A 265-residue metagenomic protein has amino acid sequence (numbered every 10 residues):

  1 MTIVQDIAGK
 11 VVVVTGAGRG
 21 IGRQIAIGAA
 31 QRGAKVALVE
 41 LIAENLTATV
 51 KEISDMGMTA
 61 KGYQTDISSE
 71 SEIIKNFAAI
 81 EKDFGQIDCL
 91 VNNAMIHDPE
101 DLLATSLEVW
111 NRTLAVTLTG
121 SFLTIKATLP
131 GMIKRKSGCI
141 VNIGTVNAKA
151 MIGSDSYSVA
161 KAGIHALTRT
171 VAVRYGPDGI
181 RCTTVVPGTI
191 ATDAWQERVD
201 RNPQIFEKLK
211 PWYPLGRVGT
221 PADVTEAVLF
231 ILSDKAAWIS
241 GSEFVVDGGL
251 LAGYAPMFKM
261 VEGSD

Functional and structural regions predicted by a protein language model:
T2-V4, L229, S240-D265: Short C-terminal tail/terminal secondary-structure segment of NAD(P)H-dependent dehydrogenase/reductase domains
G18-G20: Conserved glycine-rich cofactor-binding loop
V91, G176, R181, I239-G241: Short, small/polar-rich loop/turn modules that mediate ligand/substrate recognition or access, typified
D101-L102, V109-L114, L209: Substrate-binding pocket helix/loop in short-chain dehydrogenase/reductase
P130, V173-P177, A237: Alpha-helical segment proximal to the catalytic Tyr-Lys
V141-G163, T168-R169, V173-P177, T189: Catalytic loop of short-chain dehydrogenase/reductase
T184, Q204-I239, V246-G248: C-terminal helical subdomain
